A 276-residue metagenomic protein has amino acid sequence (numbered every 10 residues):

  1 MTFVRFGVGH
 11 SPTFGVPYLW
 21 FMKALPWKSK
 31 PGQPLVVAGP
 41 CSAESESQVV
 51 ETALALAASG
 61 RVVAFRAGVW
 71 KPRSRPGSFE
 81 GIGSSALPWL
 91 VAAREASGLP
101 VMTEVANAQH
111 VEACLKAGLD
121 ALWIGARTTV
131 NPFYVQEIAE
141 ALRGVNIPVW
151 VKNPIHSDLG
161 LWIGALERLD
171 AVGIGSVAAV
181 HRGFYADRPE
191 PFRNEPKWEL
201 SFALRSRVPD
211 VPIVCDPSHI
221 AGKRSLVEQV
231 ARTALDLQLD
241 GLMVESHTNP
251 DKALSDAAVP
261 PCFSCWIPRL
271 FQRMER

Functional and structural regions predicted by a protein language model:
T13-Y18: Short, positively charged and aromatic/hydrophobic N-terminal segments
L19-V37: N-terminal amphipathic alpha-helix/helix-capping segment at the start of soluble metabolic enzymes
L35-A38, V63-A67, V101-T103, L122-I124 (+4 more regions): Hydrophobic faces of well-ordered beta-strands that scaffold small-molecule active sites in alpha/beta enzyme cores
L35-V49, P76-S78, P100-E104, A126 (+1 more regions): Active-site mouth loops of central-metabolism enzymes
R66-S84, T248-S255: Glycine-rich, proline-tolerant flexible connector loops at the mouths of alpha/beta enzymes
V69, G125-T129, L237-L254: Glycine-rich phosphate-binding active-site loops on the catalytic face of alpha/beta enzymes
E80-M102, A141-P148, L200-D210, P261-R276: Alpha-helix-loop-beta-strand connector modules within alpha/beta enzyme cores
V135-I138, L142-N249: Catalytic alpha/beta core domains of metabolic enzymes, predominantly
